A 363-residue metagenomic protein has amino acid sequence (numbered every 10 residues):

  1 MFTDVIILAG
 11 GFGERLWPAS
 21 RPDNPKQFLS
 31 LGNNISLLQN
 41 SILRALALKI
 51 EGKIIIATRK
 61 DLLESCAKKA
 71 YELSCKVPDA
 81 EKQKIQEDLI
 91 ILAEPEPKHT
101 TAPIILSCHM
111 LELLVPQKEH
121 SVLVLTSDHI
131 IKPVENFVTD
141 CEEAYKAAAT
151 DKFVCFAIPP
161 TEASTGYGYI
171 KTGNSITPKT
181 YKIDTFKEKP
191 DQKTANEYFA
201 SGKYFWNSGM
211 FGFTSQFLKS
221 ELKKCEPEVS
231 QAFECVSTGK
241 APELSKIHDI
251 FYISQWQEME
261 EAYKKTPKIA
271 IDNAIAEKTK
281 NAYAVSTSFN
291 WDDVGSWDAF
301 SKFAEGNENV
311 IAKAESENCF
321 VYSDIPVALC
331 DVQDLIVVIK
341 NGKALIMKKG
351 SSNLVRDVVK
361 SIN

Functional and structural regions predicted by a protein language model:
M1-I7, R15-P22, S30-T126, K132 (+2 more regions): Conserved N-terminal catalytic core of the sugar/cofactor nucleotidyltransferase
M1-T3, E51-G52, Q86-D88, Q117-H120 (+8 more regions): Short coil/turn connectors at secondary-structure junctions
T58, L125, F213, G295 (+1 more regions): A conserved hydrophobic position in a structured secondary element of the catalytic/binding core that shapes
I85-G173, G212, K219-E226: Conserved beta-loop-beta/alpha segment of the NTase-like Rossmann-fold superfamily that binds/positions NTPs
V122, M210-F211, D292, I336: A residue-level structural signature of the nucleotidyltransferase/glycosyltransferase Rossmann-like core
G173-F205: A short, charged helix-loop
F199, Y204-F213, K264: A conserved mid-domain beta-alpha-beta active-site/ligand-binding segment of alpha/beta enzyme cores
Q216, S220-N363: Left-handed beta-helix
